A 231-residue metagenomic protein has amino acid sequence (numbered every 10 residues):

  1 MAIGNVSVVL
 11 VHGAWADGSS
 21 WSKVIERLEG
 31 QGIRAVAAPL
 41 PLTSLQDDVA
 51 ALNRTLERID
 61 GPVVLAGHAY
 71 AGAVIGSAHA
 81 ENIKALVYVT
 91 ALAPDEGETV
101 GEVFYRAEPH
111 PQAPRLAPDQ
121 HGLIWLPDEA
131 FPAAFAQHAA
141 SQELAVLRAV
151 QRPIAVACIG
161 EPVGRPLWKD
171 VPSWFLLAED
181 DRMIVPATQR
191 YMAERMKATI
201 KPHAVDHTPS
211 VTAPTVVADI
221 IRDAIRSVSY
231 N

Functional and structural regions predicted by a protein language model:
I3, R58-G61, K169, A224-Y230: Glycine-rich phosphate-binding loop signature in dinucleotide/nucleotide-binding domains
G4-G61: Active-site catalytic motif of lipid deacylating hydrolases and related acyltransferases
V6, W168-S173, M196-A198: Short, proline-enriched alpha-helix->beta-strand connector loops that line the catalytic pocket of alpha/beta-hydrolase
A66-I75: Gly/Ala-rich beta-loop-alpha elbow adjacent to hydrolase catalytic centers
N82-D128, A155-P162, M192: Flexible "cap/lid" loop of the alpha/beta hydrolase fold
V146-L167: Active-site nucleophile elbow and catalytic-triad environment of alpha/beta-hydrolase enzymes
F175-L177: Short beta-strand/loop motif that positions the catalytic acidic residue of the alpha/beta-hydrolase fold
E179-A204, T208-V211, V216, D223-A224: Conserved loop-alpha-helix segment in the C-terminal half of the alpha/beta-hydrolase fold that carries the catalytic
